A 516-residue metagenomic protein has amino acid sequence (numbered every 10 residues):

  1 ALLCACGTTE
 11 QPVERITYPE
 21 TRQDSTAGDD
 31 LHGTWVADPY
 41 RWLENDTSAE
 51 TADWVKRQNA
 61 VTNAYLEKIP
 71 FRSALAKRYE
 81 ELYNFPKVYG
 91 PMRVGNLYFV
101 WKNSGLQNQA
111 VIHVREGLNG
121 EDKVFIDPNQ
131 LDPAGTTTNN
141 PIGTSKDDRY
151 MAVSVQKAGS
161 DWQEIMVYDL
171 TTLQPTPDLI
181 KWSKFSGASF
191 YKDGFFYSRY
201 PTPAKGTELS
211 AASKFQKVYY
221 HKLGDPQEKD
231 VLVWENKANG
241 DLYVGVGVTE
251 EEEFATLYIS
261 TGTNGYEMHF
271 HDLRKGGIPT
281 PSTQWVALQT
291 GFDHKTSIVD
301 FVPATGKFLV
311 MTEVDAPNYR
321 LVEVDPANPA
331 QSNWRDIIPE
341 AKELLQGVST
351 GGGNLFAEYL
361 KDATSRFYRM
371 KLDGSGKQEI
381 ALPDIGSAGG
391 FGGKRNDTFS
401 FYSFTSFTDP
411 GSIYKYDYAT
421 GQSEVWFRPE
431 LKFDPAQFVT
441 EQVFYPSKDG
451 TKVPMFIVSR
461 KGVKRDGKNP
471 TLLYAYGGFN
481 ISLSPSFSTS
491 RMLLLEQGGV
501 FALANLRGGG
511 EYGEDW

Functional and structural regions predicted by a protein language model:
A1-L3: Bacterial N-terminal signal peptides
A5-F399, T405-G411, K415-T420, D434-P435 (+2 more regions): Beta-propeller folds
T21, Y89-M92, E251-E252, Q289-T290 (+1 more regions): Serine-hydrolase catalytic core recognition
